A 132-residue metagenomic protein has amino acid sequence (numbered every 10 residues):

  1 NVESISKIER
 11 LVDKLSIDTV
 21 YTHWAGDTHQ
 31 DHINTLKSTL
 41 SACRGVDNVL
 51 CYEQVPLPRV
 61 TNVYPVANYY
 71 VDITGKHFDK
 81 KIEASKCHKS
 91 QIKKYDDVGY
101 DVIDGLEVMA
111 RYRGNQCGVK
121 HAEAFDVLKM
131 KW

Functional and structural regions predicted by a protein language model:
N1-W132: Metal-dependent de-N-acetylase/amidase catalytic core
